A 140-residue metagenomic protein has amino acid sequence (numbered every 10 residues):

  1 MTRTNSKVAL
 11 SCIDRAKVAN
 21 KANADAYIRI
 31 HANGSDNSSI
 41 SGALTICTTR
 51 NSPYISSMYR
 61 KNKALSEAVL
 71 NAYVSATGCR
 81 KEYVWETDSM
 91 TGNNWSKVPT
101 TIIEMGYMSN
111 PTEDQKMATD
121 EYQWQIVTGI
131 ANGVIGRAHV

Functional and structural regions predicted by a protein language model:
M1-A138: Active-site-proximal helix/loop segments of hydrolytic enzymes
